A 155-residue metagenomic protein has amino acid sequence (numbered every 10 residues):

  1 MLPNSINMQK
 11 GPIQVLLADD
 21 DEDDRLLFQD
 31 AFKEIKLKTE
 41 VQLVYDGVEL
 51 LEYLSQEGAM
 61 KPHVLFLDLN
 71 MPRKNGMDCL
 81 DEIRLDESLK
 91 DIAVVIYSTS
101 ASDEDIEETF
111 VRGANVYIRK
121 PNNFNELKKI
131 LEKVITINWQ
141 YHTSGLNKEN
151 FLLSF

Functional and structural regions predicted by a protein language model:
P12-K33, L65: Conserved acidic segment of CheY-like receiver
L43-V64, K128: Acidic, metal-coordinating helix/loop segments flanking the phosphotransfer/catalytic sites of two-component signaling
L67-D68, S98: Active-site residues of response regulator receiver
M71: Receiver (REC) domain active-site loop signature in two-component systems and cognate sites in sensor histidine kinases
N115: Short, glycine/charged-rich "phosphate-handling" switch motifs in NTP-dependent and phosphotransfer domains
K120: A Lys-centered signature of the CheY-like receiver
E126, L131-E132, T136-F155: CheY-like receiver
